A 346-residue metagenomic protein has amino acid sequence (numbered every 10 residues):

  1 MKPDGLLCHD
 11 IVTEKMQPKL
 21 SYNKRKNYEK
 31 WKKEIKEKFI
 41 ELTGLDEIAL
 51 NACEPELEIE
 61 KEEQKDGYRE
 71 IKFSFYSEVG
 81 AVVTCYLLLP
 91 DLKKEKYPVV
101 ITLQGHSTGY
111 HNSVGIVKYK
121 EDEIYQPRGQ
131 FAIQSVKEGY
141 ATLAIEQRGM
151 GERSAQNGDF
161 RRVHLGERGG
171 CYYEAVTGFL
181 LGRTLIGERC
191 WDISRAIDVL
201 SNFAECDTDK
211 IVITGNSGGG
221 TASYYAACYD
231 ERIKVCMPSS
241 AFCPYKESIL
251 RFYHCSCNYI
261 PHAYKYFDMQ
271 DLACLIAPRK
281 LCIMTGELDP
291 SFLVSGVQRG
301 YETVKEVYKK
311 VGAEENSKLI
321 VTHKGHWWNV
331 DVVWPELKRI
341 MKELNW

Functional and structural regions predicted by a protein language model:
M1-R69, S77, W346: N-terminal targeting or regulatory segments adjacent to alpha/beta-hydrolase or S9 domains
E62-K120: Glycine-rich active-site/cofactor-binding loop and its immediate structural neighborhood
E95, T102-W191, N202, E247-L250: Cap/lid segment of the alpha/beta-hydrolase catalytic domain
Y172-Y173, T177-R183, R195-A196, I233-C274 (+3 more regions): Mobile cap/lid helix-loop segments that gate and shape the active-site cleft of serine hydrolases
E205-S217: Alpha/beta-hydrolase fold nucleophile elbow
G220-E231: Short glycine-enriched nucleophile-adjacent loop and the immediately C-terminal alpha-helix near the catalytic center
I276, I283-T285: Short beta-strand/loop motif that positions the catalytic acidic residue of the alpha/beta-hydrolase fold
E302-T303, Y308-W346: C-terminal catalytic histidine-bearing segment of alpha/beta-hydrolase fold enzymes
